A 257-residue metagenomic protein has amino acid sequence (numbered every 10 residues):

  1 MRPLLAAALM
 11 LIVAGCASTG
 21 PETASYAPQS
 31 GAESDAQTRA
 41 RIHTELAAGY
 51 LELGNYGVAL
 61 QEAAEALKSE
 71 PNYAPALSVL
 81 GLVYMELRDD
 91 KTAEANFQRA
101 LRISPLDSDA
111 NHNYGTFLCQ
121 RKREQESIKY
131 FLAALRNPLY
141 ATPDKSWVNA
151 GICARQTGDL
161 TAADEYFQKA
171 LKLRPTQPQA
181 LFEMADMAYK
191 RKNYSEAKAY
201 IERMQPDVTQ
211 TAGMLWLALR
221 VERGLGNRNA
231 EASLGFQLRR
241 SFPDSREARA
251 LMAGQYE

Functional and structural regions predicted by a protein language model:
A14-D35: Bacterial Sec signal peptide processing site at the extreme N-terminus
D35, S69, I103-S104, N137-L139 (+3 more regions): Structural marker of alpha-solenoid helical repeat scaffolds
R39, Y73, D107, A141-P143 (+3 more regions): Residue-level recognition of tetratricopeptide repeat
E45, V79, N113, W147-N149 (+3 more regions): Canonical tetratricopeptide repeat
E52, E86-L87, Q120-R121, Q156-T157 (+4 more regions): Register position in tetratricopeptide repeats
A76, A110, D144-S146, A180 (+2 more regions): TPR alpha-solenoid repeat register
